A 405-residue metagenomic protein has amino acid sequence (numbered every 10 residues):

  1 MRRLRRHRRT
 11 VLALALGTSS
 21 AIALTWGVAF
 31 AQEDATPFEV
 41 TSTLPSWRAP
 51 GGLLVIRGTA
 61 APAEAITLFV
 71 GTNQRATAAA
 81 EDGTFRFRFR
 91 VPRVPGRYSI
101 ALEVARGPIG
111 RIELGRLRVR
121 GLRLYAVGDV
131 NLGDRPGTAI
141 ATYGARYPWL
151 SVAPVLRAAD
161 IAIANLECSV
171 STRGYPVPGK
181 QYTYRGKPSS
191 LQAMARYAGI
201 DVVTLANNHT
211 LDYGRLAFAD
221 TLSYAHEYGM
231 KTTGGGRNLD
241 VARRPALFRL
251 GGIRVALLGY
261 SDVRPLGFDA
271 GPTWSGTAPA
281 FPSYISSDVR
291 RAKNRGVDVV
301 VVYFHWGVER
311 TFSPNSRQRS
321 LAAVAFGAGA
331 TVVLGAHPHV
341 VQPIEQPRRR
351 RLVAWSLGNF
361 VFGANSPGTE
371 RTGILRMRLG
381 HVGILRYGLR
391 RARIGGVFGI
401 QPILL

Functional and structural regions predicted by a protein language model:
R8-L12: N-terminal export leaders
A15-T25: Bacterial N-terminal signal peptides
F30-E39, P50, D82-L405: Acidic, metal/ion-coordinating pockets
T41-P45: Surface-exposed, proline-enriched loop/turn segments that connect beta strands in immunoglobulin-like
S46-G52: Short, solvent-exposed loop/linker segments at the N-terminal edge of repeated beta-sheet extracellular domains
V55-A60: Aromatic/hydrophobic beta-strand junction motif of beta-rich domains
P62-I66, L385: Short beta-strand/loop motifs in extracellular/secreted proteins, especially within beta-sandwich accessory domains
G71-G83: Solvent-exposed serine/threonine-rich low-complexity stretches and specific carbohydrate-binding patches
